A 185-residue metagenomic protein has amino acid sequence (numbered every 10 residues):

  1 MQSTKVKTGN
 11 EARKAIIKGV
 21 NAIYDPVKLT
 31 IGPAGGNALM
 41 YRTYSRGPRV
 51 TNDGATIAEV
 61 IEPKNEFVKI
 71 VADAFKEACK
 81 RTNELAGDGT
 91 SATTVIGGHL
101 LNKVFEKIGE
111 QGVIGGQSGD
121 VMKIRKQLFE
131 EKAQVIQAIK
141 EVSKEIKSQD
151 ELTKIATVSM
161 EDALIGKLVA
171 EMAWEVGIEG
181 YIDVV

Functional and structural regions predicted by a protein language model:
M1-V185: N-terminal glycine-/lysine-enriched basic segments
